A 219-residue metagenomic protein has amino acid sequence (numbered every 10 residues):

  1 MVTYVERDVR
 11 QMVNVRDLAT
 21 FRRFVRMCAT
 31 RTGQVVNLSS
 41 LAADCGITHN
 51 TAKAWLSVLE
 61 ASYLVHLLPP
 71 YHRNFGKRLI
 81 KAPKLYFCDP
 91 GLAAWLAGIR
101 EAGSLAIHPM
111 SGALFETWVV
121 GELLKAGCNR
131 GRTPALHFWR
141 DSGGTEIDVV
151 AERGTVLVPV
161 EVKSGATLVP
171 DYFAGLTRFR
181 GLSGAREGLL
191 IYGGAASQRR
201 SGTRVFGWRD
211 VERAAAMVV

Functional and structural regions predicted by a protein language model:
M1-L157: Accessory nucleic acid-recognition modules appended to NTPase machines
W95, V169-P170, S197-S201: Switch/connector loops and helix/strand junctions flanking conserved nucleotide-binding motifs in nucleotide-processing
C128-N129, T177-R186: Arginine/glycine-rich "motif VI" loop of SF2 helicases in the C-terminal RecA-like domain
R140, I191-Y192: Short beta-strand/turn micro-motifs composed of small residues that flank or help shape donor/cofactor-binding pockets
R153, V162-P170: Short beta-strand-loop-alpha-helix junction that forms the active-site gateway of nucleic-acid-processing nucleases
T155, S183, T203-V205: Structural signature of nuclease core domains in nucleic-acid processing machines
G193-V219: Domain-level recognition of nuclease-like catalytic cores that cleave nucleotide substrates
